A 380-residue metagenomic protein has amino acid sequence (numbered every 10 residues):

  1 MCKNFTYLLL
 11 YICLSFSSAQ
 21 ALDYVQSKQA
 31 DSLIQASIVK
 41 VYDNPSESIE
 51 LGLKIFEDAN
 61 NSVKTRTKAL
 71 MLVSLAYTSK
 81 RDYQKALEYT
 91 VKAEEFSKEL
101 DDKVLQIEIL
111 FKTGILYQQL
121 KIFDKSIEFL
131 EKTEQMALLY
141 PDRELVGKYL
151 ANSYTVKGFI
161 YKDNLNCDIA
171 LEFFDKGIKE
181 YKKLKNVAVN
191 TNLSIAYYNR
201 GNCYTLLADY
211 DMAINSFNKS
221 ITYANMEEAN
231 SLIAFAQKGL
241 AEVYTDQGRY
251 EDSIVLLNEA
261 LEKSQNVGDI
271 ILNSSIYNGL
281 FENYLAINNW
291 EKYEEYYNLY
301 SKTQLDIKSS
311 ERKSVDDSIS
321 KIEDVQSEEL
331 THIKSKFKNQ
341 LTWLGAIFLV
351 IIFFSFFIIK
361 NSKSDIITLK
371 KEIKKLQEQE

Functional and structural regions predicted by a protein language model:
C2, S18-M71: N-terminal leader/linker segments that initiate helical-solenoid repeat arrays
D23, F56-T65, F96-K103, M136-G147 (+3 more regions): Flexible helix-coil transition and linker loops at the boundaries of alpha-helical arrays
D23-I38, Y42, S46, E251-I254 (+3 more regions): Hydrophobic positions within repeat-based interaction scaffolds
Q29, R66, Q106, R143-L150 (+4 more regions): Residues that mark the junctions of alpha-helical repeat units in TPR/alpha-solenoid scaffolds
